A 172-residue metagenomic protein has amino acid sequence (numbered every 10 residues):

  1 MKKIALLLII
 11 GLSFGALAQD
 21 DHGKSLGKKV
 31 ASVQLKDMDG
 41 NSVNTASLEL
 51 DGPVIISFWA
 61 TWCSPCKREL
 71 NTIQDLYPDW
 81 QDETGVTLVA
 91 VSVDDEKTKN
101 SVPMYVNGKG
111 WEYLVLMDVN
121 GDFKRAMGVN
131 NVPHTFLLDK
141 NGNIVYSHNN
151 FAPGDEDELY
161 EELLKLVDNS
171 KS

Functional and structural regions predicted by a protein language model:
I4-S13: Sec-dependent N-terminal signal peptides
A18-A46: N-terminal "domain-start" segment that seeds a small globular fold
V30-A31, V54, V132-H134: Short loop/turn microsegments at loop-to-beta-strand junctions
N44-K67: Short active-site neighborhood of thiol/selenol oxidoreductases, capturing the structured segment around
V54-I56, V89-V91, F136: Conserved hydrophobic packing residues within short motifs/helices of P-loop NTPase cores of ABC-family ATPases
K67-K109, D122-A126: Structural microenvironment flanking redox-active thiols in thiol-disulfide oxidoreductases
P103-K140: Short, internal strand/loop/helix patches that form the active-site neighborhood or redox-interaction surface
L137-S172: Thiol-/selenol-based redox modules, centered on thioredoxin-like and closely related oxidoreductase domains
